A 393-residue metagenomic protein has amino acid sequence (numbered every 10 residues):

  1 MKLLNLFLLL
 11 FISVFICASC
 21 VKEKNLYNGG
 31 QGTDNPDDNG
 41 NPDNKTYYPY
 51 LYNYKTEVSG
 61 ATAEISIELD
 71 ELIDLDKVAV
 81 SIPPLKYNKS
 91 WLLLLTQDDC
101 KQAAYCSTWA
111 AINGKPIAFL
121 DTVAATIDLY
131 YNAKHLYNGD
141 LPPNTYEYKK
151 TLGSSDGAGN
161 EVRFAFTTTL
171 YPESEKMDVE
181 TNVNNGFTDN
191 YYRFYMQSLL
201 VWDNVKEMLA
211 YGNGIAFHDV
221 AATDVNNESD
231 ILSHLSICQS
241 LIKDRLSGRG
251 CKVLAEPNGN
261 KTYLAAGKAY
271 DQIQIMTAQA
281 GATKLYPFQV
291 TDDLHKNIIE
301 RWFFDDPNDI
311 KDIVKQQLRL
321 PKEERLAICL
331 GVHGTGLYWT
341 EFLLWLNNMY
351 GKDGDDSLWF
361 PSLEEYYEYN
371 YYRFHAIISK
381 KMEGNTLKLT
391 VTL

Functional and structural regions predicted by a protein language model:
M1-S19: Sec-dependent bacterial lipoprotein signal peptides
V14-V58: Bacterial Sec-dependent N-terminal signal peptides
Y52-Y54, V58-K206, Y211, I237-L241 (+2 more regions): Active-site beta->alpha N-cap acidic-glycine motif
A79-S81, K86-K89, N297-Y366: Catalytic grooves of carbohydrate-active enzymes
L92-Q97, A165-L170, G214-D219, G250-E256 (+4 more regions): Structural recognition of the beta-strand scaffold that forms the well-ordered cores of secreted hydrolase catalytic
L120, A124-I127, Q274-V290, A327-L393: C-terminal domain-boundary segment and adjacent tail
K149-G157, A165, N213-G214, D219-T223 (+2 more regions): CE4/NodB-like, metal-dependent polysaccharide N-deacetylase domain that modifies extracellular/periplasmic N-acetylated
A221-F304, Y338: Catalytic domains of cell-wall/extracellular-matrix polysaccharide-remodeling enzymes, centered on de-N-acetylation
